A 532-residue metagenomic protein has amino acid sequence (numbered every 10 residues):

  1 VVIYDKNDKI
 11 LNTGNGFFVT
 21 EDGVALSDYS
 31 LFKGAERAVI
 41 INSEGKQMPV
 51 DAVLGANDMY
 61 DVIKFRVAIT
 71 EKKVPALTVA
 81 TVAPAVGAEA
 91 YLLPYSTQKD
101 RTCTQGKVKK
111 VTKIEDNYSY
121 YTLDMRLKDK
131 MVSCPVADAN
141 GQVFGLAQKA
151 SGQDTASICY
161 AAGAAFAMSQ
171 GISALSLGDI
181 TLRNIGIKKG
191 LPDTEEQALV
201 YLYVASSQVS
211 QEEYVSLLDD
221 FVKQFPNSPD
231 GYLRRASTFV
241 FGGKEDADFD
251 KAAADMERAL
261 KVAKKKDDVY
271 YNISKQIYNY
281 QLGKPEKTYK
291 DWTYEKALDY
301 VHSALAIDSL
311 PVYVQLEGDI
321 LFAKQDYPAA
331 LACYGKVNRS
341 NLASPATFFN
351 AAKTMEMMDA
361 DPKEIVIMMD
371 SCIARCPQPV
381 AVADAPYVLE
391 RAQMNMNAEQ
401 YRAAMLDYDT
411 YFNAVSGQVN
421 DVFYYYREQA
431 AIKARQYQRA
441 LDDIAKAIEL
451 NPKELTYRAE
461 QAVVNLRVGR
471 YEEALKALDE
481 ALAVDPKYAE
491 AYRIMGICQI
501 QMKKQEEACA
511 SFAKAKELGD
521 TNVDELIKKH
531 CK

Functional and structural regions predicted by a protein language model:
V2-E36, K149: Catalytic histidine site
T20-L93, Q98-T102, N117-Y118: Conserved active-site neighborhood of the chymotrypsin/trypsin-like protease fold
K73-Y120, L127-M131, A147-C159, Q170: Flexible, gly/ser-rich surface segments that form the specificity/activation loops bordering the active-site cleft
V74, L146-L217: C-terminal cap/linker of serine protease catalytic domains
Q224, V262-A263, A306-I307, R339-N341 (+5 more regions): Structural marker of alpha-solenoid helical repeat scaffolds
R234, N272, L316, N350 (+5 more regions): Canonical tetratricopeptide repeat
F241-E245, N279-G283, A323, M357-M358 (+4 more regions): Register position in tetratricopeptide repeats
